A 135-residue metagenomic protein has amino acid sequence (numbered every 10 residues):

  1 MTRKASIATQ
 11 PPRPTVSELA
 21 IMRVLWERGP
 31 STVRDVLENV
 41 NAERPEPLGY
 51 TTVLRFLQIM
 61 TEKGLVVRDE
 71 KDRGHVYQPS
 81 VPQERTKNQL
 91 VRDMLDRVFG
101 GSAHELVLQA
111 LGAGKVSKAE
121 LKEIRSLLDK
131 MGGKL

Functional and structural regions predicted by a protein language model:
M1-P11, Q89-R92: Short, Lys/Arg-enriched N-terminal segment that forms or immediately precedes the first helix of a structured domain
P14, V24-T32: Short capping segments at the starts of secondary-structure elements
T15, K71-L90: Short, cationic-aromatic polyanion-contact patches
L19-R23, D35: Pre-recognition alpha-helix immediately N-terminal to the DNA-recognition helix within helix-turn-helix or winged-helix
S31-V40: Short acidic, hydrophobic short linear motifs in intrinsically disordered regions
L54-Q58: Short, hydrophobic-biased segments on the C-terminal half of alpha helices that form "recognition helices"
G64: Glycine-centered, phosphate/nucleic-acid-interacting loop/turn motifs that mediate DNA/RNA or nucleotide
T86-K134: Amphipathic alpha-helical dimerization/coiled-coil segments that flank or bridge DNA-binding/regulatory modules
